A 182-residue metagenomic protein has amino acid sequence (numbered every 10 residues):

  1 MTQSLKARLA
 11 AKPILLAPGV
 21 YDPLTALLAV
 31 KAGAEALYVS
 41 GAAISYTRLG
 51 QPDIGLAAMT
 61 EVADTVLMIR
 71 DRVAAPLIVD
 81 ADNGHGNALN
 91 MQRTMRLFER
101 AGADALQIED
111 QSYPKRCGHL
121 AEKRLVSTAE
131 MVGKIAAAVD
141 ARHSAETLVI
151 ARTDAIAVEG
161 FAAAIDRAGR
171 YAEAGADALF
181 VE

Functional and structural regions predicted by a protein language model:
M1-E182: Alpha/beta enzyme core
